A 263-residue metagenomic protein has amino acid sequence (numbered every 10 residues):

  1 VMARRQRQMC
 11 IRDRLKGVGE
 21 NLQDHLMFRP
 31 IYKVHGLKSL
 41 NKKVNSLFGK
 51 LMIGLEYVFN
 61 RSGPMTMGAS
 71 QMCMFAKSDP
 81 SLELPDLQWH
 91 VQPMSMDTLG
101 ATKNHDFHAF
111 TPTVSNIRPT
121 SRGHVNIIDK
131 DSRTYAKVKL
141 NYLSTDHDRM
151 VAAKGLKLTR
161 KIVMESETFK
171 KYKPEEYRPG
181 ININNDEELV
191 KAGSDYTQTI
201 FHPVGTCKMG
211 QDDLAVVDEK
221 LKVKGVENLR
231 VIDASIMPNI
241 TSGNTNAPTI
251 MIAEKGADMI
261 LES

Functional and structural regions predicted by a protein language model:
V1-R7, I11: Single conserved hydrophobic/aromatic residue that forms the stacking wall/gate of nucleotide- or nucleobase-binding
Q8, F28, N244-A247: Short, glycine/charged-enriched secondary-structure capping and boundary segments
R12-G17: A short alpha-helix-loop-beta-strand transition element characteristic of N-terminal alpha/beta dinucleotide-binding
Q23-M27: Catalytic cores of eukaryotic secretory-pathway lumenal/extracellular enzymes that build and remodel glycoconjugates
V34-S39, F48-P248, G256-S263: FAD-dependent oxidoreductase catalytic-site/capping-region signature
